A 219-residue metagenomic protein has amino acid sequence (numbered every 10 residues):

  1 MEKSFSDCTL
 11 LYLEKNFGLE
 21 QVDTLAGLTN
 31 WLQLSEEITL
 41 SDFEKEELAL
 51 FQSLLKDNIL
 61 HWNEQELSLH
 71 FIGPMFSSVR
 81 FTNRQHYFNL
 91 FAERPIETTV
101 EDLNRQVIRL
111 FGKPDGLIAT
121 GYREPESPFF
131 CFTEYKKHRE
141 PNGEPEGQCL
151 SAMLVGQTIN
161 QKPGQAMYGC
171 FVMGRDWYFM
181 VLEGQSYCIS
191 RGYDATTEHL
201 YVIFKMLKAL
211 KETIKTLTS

Functional and structural regions predicted by a protein language model:
E2, L13, E20-Q21, G27-L32 (+2 more regions): A short, conserved, highly charged catalytic patch centered on acidic carboxylates
M167-F171: A short beta-strand->alpha-helix segment at the C-terminal rim of the class III nucleotidyl cyclase catalytic domain
M173-R175: Short loop/turn segments that connect beta-strands within the blades of beta-propeller domains, predominantly WD40
W177-V181: Short active-site-adjacent structural elements
